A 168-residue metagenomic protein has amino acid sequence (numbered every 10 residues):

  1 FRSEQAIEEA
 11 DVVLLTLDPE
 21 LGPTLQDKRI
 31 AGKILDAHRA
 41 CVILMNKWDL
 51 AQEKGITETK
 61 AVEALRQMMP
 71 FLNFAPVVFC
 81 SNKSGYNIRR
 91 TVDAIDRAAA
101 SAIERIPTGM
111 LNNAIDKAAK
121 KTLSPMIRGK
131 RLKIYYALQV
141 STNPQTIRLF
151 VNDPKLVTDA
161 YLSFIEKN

Functional and structural regions predicted by a protein language model:
F1, Q5-L15, E20-N168: C-terminal-of-GTPase-core extension/linker across diverse P-loop GTPases
